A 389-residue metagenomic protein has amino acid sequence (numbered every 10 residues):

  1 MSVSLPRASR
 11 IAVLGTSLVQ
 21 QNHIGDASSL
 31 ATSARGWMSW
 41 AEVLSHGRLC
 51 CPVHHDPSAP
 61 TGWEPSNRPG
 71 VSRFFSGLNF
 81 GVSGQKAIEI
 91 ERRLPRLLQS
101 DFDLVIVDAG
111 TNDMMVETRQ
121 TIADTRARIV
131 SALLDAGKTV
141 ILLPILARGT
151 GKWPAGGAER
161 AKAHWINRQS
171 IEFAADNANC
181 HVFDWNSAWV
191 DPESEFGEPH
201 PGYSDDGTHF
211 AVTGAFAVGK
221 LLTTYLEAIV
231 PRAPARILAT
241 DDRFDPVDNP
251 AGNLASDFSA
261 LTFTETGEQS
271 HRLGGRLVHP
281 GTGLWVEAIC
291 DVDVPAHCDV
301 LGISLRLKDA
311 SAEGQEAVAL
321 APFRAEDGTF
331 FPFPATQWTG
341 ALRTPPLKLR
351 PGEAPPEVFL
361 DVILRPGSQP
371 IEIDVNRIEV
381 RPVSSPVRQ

Functional and structural regions predicted by a protein language model:
M1, R10, T139-I141, Y225-Q389: Extracellular and organelle-lumenal recognition/adhesion modules and their flexible linkers in secreted
M1-F80, R93-D101: Serine-esterase "nucleophile elbow" of acetyl-processing enzymes
R10-G15, V19, S76-G81, D103-A109 (+3 more regions): Structural recognition of the beta-strand scaffold that forms the well-ordered cores of secreted hydrolase catalytic
I24, G149-L238, D242-R243: Catalytic His-Asp segment of secreted/periplasmic serine-dependent ester chemistry enzymes
I24, V82-D124, L146-T150: Oxyanion-hole/transition-state-stabilizing segment in secreted/luminal serine hydrolases and related acyltransferases
H46, P95, Q99, G110 (+3 more regions): Sec-exported extracytoplasmic/periplasmic mature domains
D108-M114, I129-H164: Active-site segments of SGNH/GDSL-like serine hydrolases that catalyze O-acetyl group transfer/hydrolysis on lipids
R119-R128, A163-N167: Charged helix-capping and loop-helix junction motifs
